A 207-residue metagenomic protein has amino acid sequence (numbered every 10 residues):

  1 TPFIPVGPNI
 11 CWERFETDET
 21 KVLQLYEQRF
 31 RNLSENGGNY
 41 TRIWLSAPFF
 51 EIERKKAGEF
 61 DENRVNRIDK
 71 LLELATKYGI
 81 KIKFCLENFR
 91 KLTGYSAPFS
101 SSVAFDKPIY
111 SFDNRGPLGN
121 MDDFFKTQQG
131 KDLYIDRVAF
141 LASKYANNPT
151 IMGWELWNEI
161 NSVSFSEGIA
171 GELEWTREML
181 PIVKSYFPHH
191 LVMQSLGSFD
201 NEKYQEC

Functional and structural regions predicted by a protein language model:
P2-C207: Active-site mouth of glycoside hydrolases
